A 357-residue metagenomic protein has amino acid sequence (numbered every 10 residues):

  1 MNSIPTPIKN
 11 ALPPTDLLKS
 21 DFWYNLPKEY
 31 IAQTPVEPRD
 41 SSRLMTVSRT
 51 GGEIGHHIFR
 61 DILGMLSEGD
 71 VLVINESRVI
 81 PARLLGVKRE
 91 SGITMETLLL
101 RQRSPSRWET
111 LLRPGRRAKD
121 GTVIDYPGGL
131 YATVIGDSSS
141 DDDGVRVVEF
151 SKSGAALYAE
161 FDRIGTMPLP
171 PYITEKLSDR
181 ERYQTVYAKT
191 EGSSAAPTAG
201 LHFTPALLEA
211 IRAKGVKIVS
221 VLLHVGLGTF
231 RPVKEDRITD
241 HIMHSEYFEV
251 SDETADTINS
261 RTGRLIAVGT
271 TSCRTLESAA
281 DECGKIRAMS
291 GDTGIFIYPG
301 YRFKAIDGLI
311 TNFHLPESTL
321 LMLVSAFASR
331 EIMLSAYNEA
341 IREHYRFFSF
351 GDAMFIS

Functional and structural regions predicted by a protein language model:
N2-S357: Surface-exposed, charge/polar-rich loops and edge strands
